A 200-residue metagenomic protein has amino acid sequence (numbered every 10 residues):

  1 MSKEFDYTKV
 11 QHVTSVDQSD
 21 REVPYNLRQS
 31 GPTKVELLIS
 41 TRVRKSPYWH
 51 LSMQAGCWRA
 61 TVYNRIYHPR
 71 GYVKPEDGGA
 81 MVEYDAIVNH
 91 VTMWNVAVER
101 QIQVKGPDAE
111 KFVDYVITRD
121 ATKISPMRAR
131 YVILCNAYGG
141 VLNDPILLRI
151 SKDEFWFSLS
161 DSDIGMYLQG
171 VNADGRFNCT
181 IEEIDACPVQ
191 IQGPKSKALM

Functional and structural regions predicted by a protein language model:
S2-M200: Glycine/proline-enriched, intrinsically flexible loops and inter-domain linkers
